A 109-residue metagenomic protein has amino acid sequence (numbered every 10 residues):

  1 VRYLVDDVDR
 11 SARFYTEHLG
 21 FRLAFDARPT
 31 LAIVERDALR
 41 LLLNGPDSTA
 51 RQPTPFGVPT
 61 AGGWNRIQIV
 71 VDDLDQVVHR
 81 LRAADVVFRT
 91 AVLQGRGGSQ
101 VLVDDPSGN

Functional and structural regions predicted by a protein language model:
V1-A12, N65-I69: N-terminal beta-strand motif that seeds the catalytic metal site of vicinal oxygen chelate
V1-R2, P106-N109: A contiguous, well-structured "functional interface" segment within a domain
D7, D73, D105-S107: Acidic active-site catalytic centers that drive phospho-/nucleotidyl reactions and related ester hydrolyses
S11, Y15-H18, L81, G108: Conserved active-site tyrosine of GNAT-family acetyltransferases
R22-V70, Q76-D104: Vicinal oxygen chelate
